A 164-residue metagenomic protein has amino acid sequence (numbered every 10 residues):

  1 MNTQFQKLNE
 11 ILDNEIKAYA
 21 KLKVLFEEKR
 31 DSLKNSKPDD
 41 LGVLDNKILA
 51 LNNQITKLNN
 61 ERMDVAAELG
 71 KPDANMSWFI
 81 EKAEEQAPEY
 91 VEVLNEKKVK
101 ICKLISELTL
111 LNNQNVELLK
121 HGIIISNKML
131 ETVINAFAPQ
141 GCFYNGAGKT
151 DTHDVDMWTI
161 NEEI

Functional and structural regions predicted by a protein language model:
M1-K82, E89: Extended, charge-rich alpha-helical scaffolding segments
I80-I164: Short terminal interaction segments
